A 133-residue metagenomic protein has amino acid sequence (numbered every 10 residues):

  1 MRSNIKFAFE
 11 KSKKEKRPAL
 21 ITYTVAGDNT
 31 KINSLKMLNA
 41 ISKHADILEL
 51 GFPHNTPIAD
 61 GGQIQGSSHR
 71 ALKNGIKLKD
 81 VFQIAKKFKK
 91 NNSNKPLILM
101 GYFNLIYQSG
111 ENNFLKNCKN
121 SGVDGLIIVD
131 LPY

Functional and structural regions predicted by a protein language model:
M1-I21, A85-K90: N-terminal amphipathic alpha-helix/helix-capping segment at the start of soluble metabolic enzymes
R17, A45-I47, V123: A structural motif
R17-K43: N-terminal phosphate-binding or glycine-rich loops at protein starts, especially the Walker A/P-loop of NTPases
L20-T24, L48-L50, L97-G101, L126-I128: Hydrophobic faces of well-ordered beta-strands that scaffold small-molecule active sites in alpha/beta enzyme cores
V25-G27, P53-N55, Y102-L105, L131: Active-site beta-loop-alpha junctions enriched in small/polar residues
N29-K31, S42, L48-L78: Glycine-rich, proline-tolerant flexible connector loops at the mouths of alpha/beta enzymes
K31-A40, I106-N117: Short, acidic/polar
K73-I76, G122-Y133: Catalytic beta/alpha-barrel core
